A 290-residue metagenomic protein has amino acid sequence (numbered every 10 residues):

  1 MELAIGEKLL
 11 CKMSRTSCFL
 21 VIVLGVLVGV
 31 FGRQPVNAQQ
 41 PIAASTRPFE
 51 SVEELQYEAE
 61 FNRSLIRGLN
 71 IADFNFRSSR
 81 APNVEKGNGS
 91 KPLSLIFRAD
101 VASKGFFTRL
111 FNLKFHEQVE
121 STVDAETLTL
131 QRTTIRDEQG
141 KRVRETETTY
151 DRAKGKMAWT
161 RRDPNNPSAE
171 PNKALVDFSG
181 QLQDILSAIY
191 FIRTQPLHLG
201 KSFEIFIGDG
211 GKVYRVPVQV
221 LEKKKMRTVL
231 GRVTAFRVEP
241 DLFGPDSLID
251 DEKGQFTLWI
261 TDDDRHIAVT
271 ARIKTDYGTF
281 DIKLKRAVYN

Functional and structural regions predicted by a protein language model:
M1-R15: N-terminal secretory signal peptides that target proteins for export/translocation
K8, G29-G32: Intrinsic disorder/low-complexity segments in short proteins, especially the signal peptide and propeptide regions
K12-F19, A38, T46: Compositionally biased regions
F19-V30: Bacterial N-terminal signal peptides
G32, V36-Q39: Boundary at the C-terminal end of the N-terminal hydrophobic targeting segment
Q39-Y150, T194-N290: Acidic, serine/threonine-rich low-complexity disordered tracts
D151-G210: Active-site/ligand-binding surface loops and adjacent short beta/alpha elements that line catalytic pockets across
